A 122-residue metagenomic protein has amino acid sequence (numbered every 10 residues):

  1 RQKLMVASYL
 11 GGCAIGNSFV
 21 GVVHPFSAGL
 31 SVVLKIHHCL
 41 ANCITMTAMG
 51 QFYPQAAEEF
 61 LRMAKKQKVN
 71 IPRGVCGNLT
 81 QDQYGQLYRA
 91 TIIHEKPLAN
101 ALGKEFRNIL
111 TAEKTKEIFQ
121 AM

Functional and structural regions predicted by a protein language model:
R1-K68: Active-site segments that bind and position negatively charged phosphate/pyrophosphate groups
L61-M122: C-terminal charged capping/lid subdomain of soluble metabolic enzymes
